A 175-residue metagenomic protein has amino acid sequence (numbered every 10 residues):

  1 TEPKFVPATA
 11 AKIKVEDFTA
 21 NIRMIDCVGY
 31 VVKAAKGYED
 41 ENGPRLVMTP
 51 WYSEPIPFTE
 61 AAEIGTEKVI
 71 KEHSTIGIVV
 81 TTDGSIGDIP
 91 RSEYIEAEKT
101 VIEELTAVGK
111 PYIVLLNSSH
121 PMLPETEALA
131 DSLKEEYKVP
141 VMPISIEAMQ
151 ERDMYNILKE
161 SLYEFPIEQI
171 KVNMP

Functional and structural regions predicted by a protein language model:
T1-K110, E147: Switch- and interface-adjacent substructures of P-loop NTPase systems
T100-I113, S118-P175: Canonical P-loop GTPase G-domain recognition
